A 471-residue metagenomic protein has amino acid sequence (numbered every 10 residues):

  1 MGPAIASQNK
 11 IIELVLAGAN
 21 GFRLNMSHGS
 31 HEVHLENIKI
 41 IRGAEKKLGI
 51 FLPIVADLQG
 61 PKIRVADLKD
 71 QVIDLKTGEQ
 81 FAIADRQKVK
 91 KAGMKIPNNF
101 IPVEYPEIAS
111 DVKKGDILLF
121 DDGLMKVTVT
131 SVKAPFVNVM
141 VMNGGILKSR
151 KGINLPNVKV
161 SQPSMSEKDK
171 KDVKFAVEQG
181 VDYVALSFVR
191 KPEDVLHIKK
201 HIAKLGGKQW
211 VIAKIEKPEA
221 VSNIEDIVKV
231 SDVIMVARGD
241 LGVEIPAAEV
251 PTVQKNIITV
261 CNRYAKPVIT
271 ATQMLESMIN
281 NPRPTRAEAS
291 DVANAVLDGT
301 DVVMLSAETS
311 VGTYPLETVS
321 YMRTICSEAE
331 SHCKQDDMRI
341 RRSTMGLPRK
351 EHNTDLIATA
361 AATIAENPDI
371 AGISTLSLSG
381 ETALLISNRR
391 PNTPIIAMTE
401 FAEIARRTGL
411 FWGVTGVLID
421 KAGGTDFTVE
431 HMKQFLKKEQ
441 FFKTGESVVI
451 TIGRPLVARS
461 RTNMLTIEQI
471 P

Functional and structural regions predicted by a protein language model:
M1-P471: Non-catalytic helical/linker scaffolds that mediate oligomerization, partner binding, and domain coupling around large
